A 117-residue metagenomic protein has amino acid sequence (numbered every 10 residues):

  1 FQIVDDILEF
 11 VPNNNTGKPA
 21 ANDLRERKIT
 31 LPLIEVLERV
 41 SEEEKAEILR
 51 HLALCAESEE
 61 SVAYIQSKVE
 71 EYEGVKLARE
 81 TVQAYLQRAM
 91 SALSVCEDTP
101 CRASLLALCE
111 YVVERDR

Functional and structural regions predicted by a protein language model:
F1-R117: All-alpha prenyltransferase/terpene-synthase fold signal
